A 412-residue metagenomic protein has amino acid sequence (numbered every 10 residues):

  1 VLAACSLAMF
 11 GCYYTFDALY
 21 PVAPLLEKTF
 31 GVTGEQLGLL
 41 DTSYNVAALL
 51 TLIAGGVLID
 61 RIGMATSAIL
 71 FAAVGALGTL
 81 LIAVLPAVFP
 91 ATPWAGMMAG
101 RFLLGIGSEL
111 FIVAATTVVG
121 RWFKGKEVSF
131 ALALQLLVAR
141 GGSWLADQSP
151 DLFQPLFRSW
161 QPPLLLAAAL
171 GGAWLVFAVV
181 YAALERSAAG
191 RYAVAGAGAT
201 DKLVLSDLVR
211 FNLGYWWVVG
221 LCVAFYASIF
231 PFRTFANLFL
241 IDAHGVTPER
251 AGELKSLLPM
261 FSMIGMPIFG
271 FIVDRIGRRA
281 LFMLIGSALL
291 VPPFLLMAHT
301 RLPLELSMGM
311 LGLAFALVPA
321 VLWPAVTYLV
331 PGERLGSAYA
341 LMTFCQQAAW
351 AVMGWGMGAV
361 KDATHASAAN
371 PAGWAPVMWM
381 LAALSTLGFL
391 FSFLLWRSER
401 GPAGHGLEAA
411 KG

Functional and structural regions predicted by a protein language model:
D17, N45-I53, S143-W144, P259-P267 (+1 more regions): Residue-level signature of mid-helix packing/kink "hotspots" within the transmembrane helices of 12-pass Major
L19-A23, N212-P259, M263-M266, M353-M357: Extracytoplasmic gate region of multi-pass secondary transporters
T51-M64, G265-R278, K361: Helix-to-loop junctions at the C-terminal end of transmembrane segments in multipass secondary transporters
A73-P90, A288-R301: C-terminal ends and interior cores of transmembrane alpha-helices in multi-pass membrane transporters/permeases
W94, G100-A139: Cytoplasmic helix-loop-helix junction between adjacent transmembrane helices in 12-TM secondary transporters
Q135-R186: Helix-loop-helix hairpin linking two adjacent transmembrane segments in secondary transporters
E185-V218, A410-G412: Juxtamembrane intracellular "pre-TM" segments in multi-pass secondary transporters
R279-A325: C-terminal transmembrane helical hairpin of 12-TM major facilitator-type secondary transporters
